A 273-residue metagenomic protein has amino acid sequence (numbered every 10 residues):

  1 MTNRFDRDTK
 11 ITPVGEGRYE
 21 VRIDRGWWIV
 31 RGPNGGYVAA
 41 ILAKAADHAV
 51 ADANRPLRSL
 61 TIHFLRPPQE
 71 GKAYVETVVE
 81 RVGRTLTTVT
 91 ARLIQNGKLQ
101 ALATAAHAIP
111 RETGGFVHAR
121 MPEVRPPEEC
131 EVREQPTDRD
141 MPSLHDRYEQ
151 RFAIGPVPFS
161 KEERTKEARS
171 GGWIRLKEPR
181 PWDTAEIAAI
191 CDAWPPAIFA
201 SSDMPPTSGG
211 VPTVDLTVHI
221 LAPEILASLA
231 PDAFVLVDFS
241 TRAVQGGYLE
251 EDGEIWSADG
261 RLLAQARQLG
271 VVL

Functional and structural regions predicted by a protein language model:
M1-L273: Terminal targeting signals and extreme-terminal segments of soluble enzymes
